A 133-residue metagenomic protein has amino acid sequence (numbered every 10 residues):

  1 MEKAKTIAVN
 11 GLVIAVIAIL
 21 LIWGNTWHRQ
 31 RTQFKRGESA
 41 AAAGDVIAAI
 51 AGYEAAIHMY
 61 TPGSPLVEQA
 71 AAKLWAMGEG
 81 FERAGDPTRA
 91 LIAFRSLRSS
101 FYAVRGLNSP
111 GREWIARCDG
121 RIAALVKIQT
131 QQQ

Functional and structural regions predicted by a protein language model:
I7-T26: Hydrophobic membrane-insertion alpha-helices, especially the h-region of bacterial N-terminal signal peptides
T26, E38-A41, A72, A76-E79: Residue-level recognition of tetratricopeptide repeat
Q33, V67, A71-L74: TPR repeat positional signature
M59-G63, V67, S100-N108: Alpha-helical junction/boundary sensor with strong preference for TPR arrays
